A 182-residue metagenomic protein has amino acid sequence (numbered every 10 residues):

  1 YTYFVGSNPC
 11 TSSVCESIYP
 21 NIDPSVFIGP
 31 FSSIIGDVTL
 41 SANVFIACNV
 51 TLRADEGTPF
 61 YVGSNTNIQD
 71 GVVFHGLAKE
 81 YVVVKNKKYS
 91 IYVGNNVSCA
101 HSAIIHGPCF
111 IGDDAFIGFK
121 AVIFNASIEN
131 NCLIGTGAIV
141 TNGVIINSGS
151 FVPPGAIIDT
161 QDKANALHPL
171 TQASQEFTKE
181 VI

Functional and structural regions predicted by a protein language model:
Y1-N21, D55-S64, Q69-N95, H101-A103 (+1 more regions): Glycine-rich hexapeptide-repeat left-handed beta-helix
Y1-N49: N-terminal segments that cap or nucleate solenoid repeat domains
